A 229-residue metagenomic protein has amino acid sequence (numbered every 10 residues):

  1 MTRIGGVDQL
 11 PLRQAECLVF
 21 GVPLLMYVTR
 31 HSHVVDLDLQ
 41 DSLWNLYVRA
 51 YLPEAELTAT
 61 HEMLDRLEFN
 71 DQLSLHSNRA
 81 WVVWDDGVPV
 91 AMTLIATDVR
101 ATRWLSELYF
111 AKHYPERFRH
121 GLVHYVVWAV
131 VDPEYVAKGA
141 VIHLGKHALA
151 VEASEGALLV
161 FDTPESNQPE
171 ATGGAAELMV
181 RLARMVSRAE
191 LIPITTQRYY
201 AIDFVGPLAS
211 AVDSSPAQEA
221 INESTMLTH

Functional and structural regions predicted by a protein language model:
T2-V35, S154-H229: Terminal substrate-recognition subdomain of acyl/acetyltransferases
Q14-L75, A80-W84, P89-V90: Short amphipathic alpha-helix that is part of the acyltransferase structural core
S42, L64-E68, A140-H147, G174-A183: Well-ordered, non-membrane alpha-helical segments in soluble/globular domains
A50, T97-A101, N167: Feature marks short, surface-exposed loop/turn motifs that line or immediately flank catalytic pockets and channel
R79-W81, L122, T196-Y200: Short beta-strand micro-motifs in enzyme catalytic cores
V82-W84, L94, A201-D203: Short, well-ordered beta-strand micro-motif
L94-W128: Conserved acyl-donor/pantetheine-binding loop and adjacent beta-alpha core of acyl/acetyltransferases and related
V126-V131, V136-V151: Conserved acetyl-CoA-binding loop-helix of GNAT-fold acetyltransferases
